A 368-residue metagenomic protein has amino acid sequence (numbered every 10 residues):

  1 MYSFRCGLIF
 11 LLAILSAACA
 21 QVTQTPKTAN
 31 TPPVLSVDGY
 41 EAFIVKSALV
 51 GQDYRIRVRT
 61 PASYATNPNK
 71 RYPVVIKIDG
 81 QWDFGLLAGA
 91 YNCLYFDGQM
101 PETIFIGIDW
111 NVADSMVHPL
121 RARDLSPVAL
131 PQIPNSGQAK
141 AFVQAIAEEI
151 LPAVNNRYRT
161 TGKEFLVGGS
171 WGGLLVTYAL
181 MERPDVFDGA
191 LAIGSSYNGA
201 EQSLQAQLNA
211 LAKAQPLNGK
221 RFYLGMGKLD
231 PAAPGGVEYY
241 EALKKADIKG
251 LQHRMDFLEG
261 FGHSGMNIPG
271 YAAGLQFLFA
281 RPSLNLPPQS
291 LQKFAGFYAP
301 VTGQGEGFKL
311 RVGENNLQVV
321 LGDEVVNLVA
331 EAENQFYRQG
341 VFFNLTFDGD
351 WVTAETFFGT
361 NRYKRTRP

Functional and structural regions predicted by a protein language model:
M1-R5: Positively charged n-region of N-terminal signal peptides that target proteins for export
C6, A20, D350-T353: Low-complexity intrinsically disordered segments
C6, V22-T25, T366: Positively charged, low-complexity intrinsically disordered regions
G7-A17: Bacterial N-terminal signal peptides
A20-T23, L317: Intrinsically disordered, low-complexity regions enriched in polar/acidic and amide residues
V22-L284: Non-catalytic cap/lid and distal C-terminal segments of serine-dependent acyl enzymes
T60, A280-P368: Peripheral terminal and inter-domain segments
